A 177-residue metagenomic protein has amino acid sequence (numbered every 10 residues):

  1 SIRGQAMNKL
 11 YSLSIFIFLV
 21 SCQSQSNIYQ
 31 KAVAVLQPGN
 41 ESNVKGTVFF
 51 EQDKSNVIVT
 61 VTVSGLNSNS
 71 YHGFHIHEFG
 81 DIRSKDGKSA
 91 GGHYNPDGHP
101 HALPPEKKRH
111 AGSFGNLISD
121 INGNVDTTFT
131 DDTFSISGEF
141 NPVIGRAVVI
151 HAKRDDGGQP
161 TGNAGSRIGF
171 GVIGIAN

Functional and structural regions predicted by a protein language model:
S1-A6: Short, Lys/Arg-enriched N-terminal segments with co-localized hydrophobic residues within the first ~10-30 amino acids
M7-N8, Q23: N-terminal hydrophobic targeting signals that begin at the initiator methionine
N8-K9, R146: Basic side chains
K9-L10, N122: Alpha-helix initiation and N-capping motif
L10-L19: Sec-dependent N-terminal signal peptides
C22-N177: N-terminal leader/targeting pre-sequences
